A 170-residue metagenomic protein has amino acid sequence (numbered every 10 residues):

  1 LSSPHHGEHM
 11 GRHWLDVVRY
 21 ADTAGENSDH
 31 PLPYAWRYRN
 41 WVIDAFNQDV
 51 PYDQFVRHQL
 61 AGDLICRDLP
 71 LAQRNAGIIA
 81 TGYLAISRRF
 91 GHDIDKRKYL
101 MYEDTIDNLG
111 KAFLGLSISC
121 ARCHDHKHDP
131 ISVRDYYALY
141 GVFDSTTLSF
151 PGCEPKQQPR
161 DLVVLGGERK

Functional and structural regions predicted by a protein language model:
L1-G167: Short, structured secondary-structure elements that scaffold catalytic or ligand/cofactor-binding regions
K170: Catalytic cores of secreted or luminal carbohydrate-active enzymes
